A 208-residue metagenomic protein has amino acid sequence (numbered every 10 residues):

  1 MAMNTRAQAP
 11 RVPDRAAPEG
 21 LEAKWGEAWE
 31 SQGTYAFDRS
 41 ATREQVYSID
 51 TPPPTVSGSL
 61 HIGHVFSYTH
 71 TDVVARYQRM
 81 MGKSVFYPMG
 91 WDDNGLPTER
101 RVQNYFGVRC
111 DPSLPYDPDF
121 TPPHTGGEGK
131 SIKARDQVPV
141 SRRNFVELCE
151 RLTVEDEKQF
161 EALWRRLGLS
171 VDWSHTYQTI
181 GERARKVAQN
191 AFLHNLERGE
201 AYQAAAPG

Functional and structural regions predicted by a protein language model:
A2-G208: N-terminal, positively charged nucleic-acid-binding surface of large information/translation enzymes
